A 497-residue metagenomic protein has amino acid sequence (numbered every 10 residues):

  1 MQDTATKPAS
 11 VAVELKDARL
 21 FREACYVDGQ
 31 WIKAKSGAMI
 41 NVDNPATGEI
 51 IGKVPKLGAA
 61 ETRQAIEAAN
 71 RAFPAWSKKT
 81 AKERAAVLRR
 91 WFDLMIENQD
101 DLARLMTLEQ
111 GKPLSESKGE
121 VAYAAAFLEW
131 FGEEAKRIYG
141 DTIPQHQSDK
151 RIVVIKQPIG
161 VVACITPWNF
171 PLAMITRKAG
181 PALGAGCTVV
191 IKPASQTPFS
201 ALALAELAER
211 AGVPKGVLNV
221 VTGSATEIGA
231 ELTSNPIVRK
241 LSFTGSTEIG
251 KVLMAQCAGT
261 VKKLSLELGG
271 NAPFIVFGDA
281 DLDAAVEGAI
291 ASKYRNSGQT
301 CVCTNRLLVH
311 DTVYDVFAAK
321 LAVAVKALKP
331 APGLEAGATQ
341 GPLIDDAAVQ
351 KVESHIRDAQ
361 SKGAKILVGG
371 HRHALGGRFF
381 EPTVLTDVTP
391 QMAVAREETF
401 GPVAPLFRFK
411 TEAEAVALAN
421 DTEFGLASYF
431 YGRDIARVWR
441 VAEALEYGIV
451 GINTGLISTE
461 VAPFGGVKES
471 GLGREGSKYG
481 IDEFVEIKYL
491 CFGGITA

Functional and structural regions predicted by a protein language model:
M1-A46: Hydrophobic face of amphipathic alpha-helices that form TPR/SEL1-like repeat modules and related alpha-solenoid
T4, T47-G52, V238, I275 (+5 more regions): Conserved C-terminal structural/oligomerization subdomain of aldehyde/semialdehyde dehydrogenase
G48, R84, M106, L128 (+10 more regions): Residue-level signal for inorganic ion chemistry
E49-Y139, D149: Glycine-rich loop-to-alpha-helix module at the N-terminal edge of alpha/beta enzyme cores
I51-L57, A72-K78, C164, F274-F277 (+5 more regions): Short, well-ordered beta-strand elements within core beta-sheets of diverse protein domains
G140-A284, F409: Rossmann-like NAD(P) dinucleotide-binding subdomain of oxidoreductase/dehydrogenase enzymes
T188-V190, I366, I449: A short hydrophobic/small-residue beta-strand
E248-T389, I452, T496: ALDH superfamily catalytic-core signature
